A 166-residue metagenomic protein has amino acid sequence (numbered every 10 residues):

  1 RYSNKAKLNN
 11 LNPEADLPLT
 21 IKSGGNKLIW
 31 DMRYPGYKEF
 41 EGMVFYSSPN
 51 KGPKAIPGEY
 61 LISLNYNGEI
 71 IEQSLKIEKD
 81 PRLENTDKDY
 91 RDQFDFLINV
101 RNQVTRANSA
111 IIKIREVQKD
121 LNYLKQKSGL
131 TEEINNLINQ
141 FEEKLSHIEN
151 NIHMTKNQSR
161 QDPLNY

Functional and structural regions predicted by a protein language model:
R1-Y166: C-terminal low-complexity, glycine/proline- and small-hydrophobic-enriched intrinsically disordered tails that act as
